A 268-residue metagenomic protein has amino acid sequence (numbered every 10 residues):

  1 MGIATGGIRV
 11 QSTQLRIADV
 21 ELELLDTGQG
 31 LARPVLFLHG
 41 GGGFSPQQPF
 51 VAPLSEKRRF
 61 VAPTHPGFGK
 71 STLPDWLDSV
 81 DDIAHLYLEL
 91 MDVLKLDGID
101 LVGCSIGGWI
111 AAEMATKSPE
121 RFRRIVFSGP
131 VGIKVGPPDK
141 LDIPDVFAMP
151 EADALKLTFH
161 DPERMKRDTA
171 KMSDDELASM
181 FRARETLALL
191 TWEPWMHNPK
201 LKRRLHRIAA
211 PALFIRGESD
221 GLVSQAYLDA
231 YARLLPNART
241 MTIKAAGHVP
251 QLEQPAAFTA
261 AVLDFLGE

Functional and structural regions predicted by a protein language model:
V20-T72: Conserved HGGG/HGGXW glycine-rich cap/lid loop of the alpha/beta-hydrolase fold
L25-T27, V61-V102, L252, A260-L263: Active-site loop/oxyanion-hole signature of alpha/beta-hydrolase fold enzymes
F50, L201, A210, S224-R233: Short alpha-helix in the alpha/beta-hydrolase fold that links the catalytic acid
W109-K117, F122-D153: Flexible "cap/lid" loop of the alpha/beta hydrolase fold
G136-L141, M149-A209: Conserved alpha/beta-hydrolase catalytic His-Asp/Glu region
I208, F214-R216: Short beta-strand/loop motif that positions the catalytic acidic residue of the alpha/beta-hydrolase fold
S219-V223: Acidic catalytic loop of the alpha/beta-hydrolase fold
A238-E268: Catalytic active-site module of serine/aspartate enzymes centered on a nucleophile-bearing elbow/loop
